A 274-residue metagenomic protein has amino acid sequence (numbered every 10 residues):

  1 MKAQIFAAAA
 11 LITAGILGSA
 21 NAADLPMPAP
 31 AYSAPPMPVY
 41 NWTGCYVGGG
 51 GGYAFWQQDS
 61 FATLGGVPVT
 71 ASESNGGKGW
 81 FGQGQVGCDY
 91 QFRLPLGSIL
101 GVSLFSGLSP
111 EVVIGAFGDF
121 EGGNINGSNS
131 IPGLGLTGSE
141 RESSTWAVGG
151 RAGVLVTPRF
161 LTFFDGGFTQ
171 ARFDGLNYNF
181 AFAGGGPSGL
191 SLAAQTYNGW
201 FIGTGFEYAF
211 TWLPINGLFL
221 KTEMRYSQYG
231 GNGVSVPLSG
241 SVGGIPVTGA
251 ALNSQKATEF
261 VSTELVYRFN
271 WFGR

Functional and structural regions predicted by a protein language model:
K2-R274: Gram-negative outer-membrane beta-barrel domains
